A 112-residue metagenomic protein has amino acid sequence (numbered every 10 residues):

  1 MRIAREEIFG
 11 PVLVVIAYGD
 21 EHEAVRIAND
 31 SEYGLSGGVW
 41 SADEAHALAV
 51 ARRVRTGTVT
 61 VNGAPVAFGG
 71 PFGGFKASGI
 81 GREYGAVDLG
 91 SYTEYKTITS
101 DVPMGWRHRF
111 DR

Functional and structural regions predicted by a protein language model:
M1-R112: Conserved C-terminal structural/oligomerization subdomain of aldehyde/semialdehyde dehydrogenase
